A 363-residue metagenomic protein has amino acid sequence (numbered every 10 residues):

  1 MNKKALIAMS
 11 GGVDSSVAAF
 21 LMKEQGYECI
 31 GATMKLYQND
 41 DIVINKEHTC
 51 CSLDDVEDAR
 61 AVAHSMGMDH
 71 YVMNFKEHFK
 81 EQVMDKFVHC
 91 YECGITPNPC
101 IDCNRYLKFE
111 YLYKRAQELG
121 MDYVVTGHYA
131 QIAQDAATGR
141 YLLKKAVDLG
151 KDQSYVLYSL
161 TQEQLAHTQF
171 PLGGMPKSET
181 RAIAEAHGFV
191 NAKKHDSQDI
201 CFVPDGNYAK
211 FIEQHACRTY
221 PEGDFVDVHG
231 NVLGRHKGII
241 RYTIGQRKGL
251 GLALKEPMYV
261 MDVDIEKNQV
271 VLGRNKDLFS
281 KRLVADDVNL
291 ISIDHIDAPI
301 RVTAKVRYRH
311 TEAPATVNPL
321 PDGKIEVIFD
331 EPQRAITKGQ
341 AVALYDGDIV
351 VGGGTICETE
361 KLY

Functional and structural regions predicted by a protein language model:
M1-Y158, Q169, E179: ATP-dependent adenylation/nucleotidyltransferase module used to activate substrates
G127-Y363: AMP-forming adenylation/ATP pyrophosphatase catalytic core
